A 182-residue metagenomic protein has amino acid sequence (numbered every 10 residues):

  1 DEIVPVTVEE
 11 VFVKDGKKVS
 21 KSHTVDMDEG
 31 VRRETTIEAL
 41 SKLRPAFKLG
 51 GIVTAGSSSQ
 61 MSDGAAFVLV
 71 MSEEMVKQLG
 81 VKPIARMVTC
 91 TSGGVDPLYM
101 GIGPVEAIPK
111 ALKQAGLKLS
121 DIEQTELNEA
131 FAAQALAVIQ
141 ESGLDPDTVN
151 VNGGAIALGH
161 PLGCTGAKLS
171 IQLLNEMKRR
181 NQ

Functional and structural regions predicted by a protein language model:
D1-Q78, E141, P146-T148: N-terminal extracellular/periplasmic Venus flytrap/periplasmic-binding protein-like
E2-V8, V81-S92, S120-E129, D147-G154: Beta-strand segments within the central parallel beta-sheet cores of soluble alpha/beta enzyme folds
K14-G16, P97-P104, E129-D147, P161-G166: Short glycine/threonine-rich loop-to-helix capping motif typified by GTGT followed within a few residues by an Asp-Pro
I37-R44, F67-E74, V88, V105-P109 (+3 more regions): Predominant activation on well-ordered alpha-helical scaffold segments within soluble catalytic domains
G50-A66, V88-Q114, L127, A157-Q172 (+1 more regions): Active-site pocket-shaping loop/turn-to-helix segments
E74-I84, L117-L119, E176-Q182: Phosphate-handling active-site elements
V76-G80, P109-Q124, I139-D145: Phosphate/pyrophosphate-binding loops at sites that engage ATP/ADP/AMP, CoA/4′-phosphopantetheine, polyphosphate
L119, A137-N150, A155-Q182: Internal helix-turn-beta structural module
